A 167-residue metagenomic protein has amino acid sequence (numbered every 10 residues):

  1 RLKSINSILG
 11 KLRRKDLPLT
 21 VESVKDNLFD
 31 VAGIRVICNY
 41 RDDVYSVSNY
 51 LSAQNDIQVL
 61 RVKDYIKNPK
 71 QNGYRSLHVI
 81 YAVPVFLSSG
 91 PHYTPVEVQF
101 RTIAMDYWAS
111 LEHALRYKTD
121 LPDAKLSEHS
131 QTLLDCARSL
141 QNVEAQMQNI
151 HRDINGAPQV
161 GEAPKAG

Functional and structural regions predicted by a protein language model:
R1-K3, S88, Q159: Short intrinsically disordered, low-complexity coil segments enriched in acidic
R1-L17: Surface-exposed, low-hydrophobicity interaction/linker segments
T20-F29: Short, flexible, solvent-exposed loop/turn segments with mixed acidic/basic and small polar residues
K25, C38-N149: Long beta-strand-rich cores associated with HINT superfamily self-processing modules
V31-I37: Terminal, regulation- and interaction-focused segments at domain boundaries
V143-Q146, I150-G167: Intrinsically disordered, low-complexity acidic/polar and Pro/Ser/Thr-rich regulatory regions that often function as
